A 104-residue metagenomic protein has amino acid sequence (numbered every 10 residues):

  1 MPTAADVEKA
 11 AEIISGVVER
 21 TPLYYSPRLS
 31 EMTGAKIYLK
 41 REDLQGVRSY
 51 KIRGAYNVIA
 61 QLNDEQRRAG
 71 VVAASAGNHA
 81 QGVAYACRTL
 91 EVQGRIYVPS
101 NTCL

Functional and structural regions predicted by a protein language model:
M1-L104: PLP-dependent amino-acid enzyme catalytic core
